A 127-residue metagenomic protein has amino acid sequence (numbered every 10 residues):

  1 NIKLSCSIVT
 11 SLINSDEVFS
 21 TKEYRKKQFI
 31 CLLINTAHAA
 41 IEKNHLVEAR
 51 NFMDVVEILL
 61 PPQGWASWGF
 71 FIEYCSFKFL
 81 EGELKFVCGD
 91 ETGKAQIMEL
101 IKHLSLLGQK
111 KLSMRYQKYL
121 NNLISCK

Functional and structural regions predicted by a protein language model:
I2-E48: Mid-protein regulatory/catalytic core that forms ligand/cofactor-binding pockets and protein-protein interaction
S5-I8, L46-F52, G93-I97, S113: Solenoid-repeat scaffolds in large eukaryotic assemblies
L12-S20, M53-W65, M98-Q109: Amphipathic alpha-helical segments of tetratricopeptide repeats
K22-R25, F29-I30, S67-Y74, S113: Residues that mark the junctions of alpha-helical repeat units in TPR/alpha-solenoid scaffolds
C31, N35-E42, E73-L84, R115-L123: "A position-specific structural signal for the A-helix of alpha-solenoid helical repeats
I41, K85-T92, S105: Hydrophobic/aromatic side-chain positions at a characteristic register within alpha-helices of tetratricopeptide repeats
L46-F77: Structured C-terminal portions of repeat-based eukaryotic scaffold domains
M98, S105-K127: Eukaryotic acidic, Ser/Thr-rich intrinsically disordered low-complexity regions
